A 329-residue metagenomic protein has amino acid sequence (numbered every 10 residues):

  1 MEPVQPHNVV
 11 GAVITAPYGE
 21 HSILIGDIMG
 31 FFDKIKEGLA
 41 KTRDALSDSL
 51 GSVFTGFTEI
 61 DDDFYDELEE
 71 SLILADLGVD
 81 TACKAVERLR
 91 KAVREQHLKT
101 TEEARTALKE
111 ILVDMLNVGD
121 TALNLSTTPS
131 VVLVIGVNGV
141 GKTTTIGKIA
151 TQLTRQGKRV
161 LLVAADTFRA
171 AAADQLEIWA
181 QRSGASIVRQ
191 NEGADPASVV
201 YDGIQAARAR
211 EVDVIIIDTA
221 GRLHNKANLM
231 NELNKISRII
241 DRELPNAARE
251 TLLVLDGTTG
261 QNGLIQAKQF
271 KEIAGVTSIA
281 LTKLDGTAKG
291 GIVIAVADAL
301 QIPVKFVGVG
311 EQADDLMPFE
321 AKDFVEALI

Functional and structural regions predicted by a protein language model:
P3-P6, H21: Cationic, low-complexity basic patches in intrinsically disordered or flexible, solvent-exposed regions
E20-D48: N-terminal accessory targeting/assembly segments
K41, A45-A165, A172-I217: Primarily NTPase-proximal linker/entry elements flanking Walker-type ATP/GTP-binding cores
Q175, D195-R210, H224-I329: Conserved catalytic-core segment of NTP-binding enzymes
A220-R222: Short glycine-rich anion-binding loops that position phosphate/pyrophosphate groups of nucleotides and phosphorylated
